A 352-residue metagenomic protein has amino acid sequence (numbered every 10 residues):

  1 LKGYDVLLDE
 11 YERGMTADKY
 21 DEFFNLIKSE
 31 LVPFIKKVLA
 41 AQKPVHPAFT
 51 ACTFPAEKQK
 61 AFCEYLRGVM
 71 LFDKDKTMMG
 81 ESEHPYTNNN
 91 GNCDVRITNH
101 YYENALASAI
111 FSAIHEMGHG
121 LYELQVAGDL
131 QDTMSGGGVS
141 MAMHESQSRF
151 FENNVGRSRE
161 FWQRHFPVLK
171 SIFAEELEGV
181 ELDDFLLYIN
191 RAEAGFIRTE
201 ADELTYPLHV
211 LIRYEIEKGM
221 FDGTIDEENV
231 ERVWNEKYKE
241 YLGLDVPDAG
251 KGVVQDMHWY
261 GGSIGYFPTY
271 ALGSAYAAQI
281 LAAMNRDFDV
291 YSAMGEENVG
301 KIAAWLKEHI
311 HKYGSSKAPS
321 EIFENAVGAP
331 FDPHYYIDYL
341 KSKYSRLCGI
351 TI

Functional and structural regions predicted by a protein language model:
L1-L106, A329: Contiguous, non-catalytic segments that form substrate-binding/exosite surfaces or channel walls
F23, P55, N89, C93 (+10 more regions): Secondary-structure capping and boundary motifs in well-ordered enzyme cores
L31, A56-Q59, C63-G80, N89-G91 (+3 more regions): All-alpha helical catalytic cores of prenyl diphosphate-utilizing isoprenoid enzymes
D75, D129-T133, G156-P167, E227-E228: Acidic/polar loop patches that form or flank catalytic/metal-binding clefts of enzymes that bind anionic ligands
S108-G128, E145-R149: Active-site recognition of the HExxH zinc-binding catalytic motif
L124-Q125, F151, V155, R159 (+7 more regions): Active-site-proximal binding-pocket segments
G137-E178: Post-HExxH zinc-binding segment in Zn-dependent metallohydrolases
V210, Y214-I352: C-terminal, non-catalytic "cap/extension" segments appended to globular domains
